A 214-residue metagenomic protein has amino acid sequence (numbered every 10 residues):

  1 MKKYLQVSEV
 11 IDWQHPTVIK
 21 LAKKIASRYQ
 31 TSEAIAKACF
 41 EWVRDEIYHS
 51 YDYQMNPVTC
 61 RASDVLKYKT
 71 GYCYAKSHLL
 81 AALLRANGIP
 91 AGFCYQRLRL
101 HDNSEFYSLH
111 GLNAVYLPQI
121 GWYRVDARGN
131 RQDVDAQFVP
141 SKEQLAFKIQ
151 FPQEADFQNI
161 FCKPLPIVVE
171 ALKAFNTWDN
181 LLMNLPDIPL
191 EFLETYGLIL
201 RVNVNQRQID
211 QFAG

Functional and structural regions predicted by a protein language model:
M1-Y68: Secondary-structure boundary elements
L5, Q30, A36, Y53 (+4 more regions): Short, well-ordered helical secondary-structure segments
S8, S27, S32, S50 (+6 more regions): Generic serine detector
E9-W13, Q96-G214: His-Asp-centered catalytic microenvironments across diverse enzyme cores, prominently the transglutaminase-like
K24, E41-D45, A82, A86 (+2 more regions): Residue-level signal for well-ordered alpha-helical scaffold segments within enzymatic catalytic domains
S50-H110: Active-site neighborhood of thiol-dependent amide/isopeptide-bond enzymes
